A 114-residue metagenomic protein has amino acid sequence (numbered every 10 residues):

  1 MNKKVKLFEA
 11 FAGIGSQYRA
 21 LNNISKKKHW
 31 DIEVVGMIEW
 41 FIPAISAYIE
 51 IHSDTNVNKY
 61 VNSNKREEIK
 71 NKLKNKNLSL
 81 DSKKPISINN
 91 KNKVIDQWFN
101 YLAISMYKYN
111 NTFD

Functional and structural regions predicted by a protein language model:
M1-D114: Conserved active-site and SAM-binding loop architecture of S-adenosyl-L-methionine-dependent nucleic-acid
